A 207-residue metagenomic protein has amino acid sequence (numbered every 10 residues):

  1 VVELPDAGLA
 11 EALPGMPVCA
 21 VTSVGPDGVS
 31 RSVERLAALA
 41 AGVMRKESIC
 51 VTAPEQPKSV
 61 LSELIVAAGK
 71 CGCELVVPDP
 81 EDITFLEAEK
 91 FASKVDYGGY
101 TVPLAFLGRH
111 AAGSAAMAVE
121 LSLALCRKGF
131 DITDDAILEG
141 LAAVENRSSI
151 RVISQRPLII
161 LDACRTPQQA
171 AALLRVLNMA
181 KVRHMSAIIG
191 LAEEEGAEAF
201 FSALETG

Functional and structural regions predicted by a protein language model:
E3, E11, M16-T101, A115 (+1 more regions): Acidic, Mg2+-coordinating active-site environments of NTP-dependent enzymes
L4, G8-A20, V24-D27, R35 (+1 more regions): Nucleotide phosphate-binding/pyrophosphate-handling subdomain across enzymes that bind or process nucleotide phosphates
